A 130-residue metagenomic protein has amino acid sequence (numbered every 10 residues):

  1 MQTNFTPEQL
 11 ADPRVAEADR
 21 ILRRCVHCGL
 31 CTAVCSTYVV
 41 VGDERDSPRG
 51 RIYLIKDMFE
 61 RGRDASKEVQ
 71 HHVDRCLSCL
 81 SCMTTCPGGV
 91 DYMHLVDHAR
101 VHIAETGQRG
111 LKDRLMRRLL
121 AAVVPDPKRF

Functional and structural regions predicted by a protein language model:
M1-Q2, I52: Short, composition-biased local secondary-structure segments
Q2-V15: A detector for short, charged/polar N-terminal pre-domain segments
P13-L22, I52-F130: Iron-sulfur-cluster electron-transfer modules
C25: Short Cys/His-rich zinc-binding micro-motifs
G29: Residues that scaffold, gate, or flank divalent-cation-dependent active/transport sites
C35: Polyanionic/metal-chelating signatures
Y38-K56: Short amphipathic helix-turn modules centered on a small-residue break
